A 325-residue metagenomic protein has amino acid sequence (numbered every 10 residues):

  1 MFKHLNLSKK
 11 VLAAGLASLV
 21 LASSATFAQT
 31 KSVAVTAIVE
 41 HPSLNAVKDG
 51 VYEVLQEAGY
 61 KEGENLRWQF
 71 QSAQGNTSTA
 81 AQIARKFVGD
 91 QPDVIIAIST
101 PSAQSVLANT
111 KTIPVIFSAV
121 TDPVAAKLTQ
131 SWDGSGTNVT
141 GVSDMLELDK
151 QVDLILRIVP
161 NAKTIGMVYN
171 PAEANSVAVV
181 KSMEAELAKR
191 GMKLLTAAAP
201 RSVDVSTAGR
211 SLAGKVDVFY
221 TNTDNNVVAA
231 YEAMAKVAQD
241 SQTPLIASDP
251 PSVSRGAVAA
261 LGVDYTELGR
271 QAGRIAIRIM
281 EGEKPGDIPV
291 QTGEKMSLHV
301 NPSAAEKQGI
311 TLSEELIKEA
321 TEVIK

Functional and structural regions predicted by a protein language model:
F2-L16, F27-K325: Short hydrophobic alpha-helices and adjacent helix-cap/hinge residues
S23-A25: N-terminal signal peptide c-region/cleavage motif recognized by signal peptidases
